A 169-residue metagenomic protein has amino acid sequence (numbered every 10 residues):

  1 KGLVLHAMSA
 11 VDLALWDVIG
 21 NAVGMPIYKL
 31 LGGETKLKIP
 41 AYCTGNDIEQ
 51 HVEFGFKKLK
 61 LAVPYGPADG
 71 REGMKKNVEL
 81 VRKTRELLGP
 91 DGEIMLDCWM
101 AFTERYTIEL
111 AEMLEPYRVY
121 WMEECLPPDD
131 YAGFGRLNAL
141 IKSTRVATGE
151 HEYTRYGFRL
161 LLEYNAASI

Functional and structural regions predicted by a protein language model:
K1-M95, W99-A101, I108, E112-P116: N-terminal capping/lid subdomain adjacent to the active-site entrance of alpha/beta enzymes
G45, V78, Y131, T154-R155: Structural motif corresponding to alpha-helix initiation and N-cap regions
V52-E53, R71, A132, Y156-L160: Short, charged, surface-exposed secondary-structure boundary motifs
G55-K57, L88-P90, E112-Y120, R136-V146 (+1 more regions): Glycine-enriched alpha-helix->loop->beta-strand junction motifs that scaffold or abut catalytic
K60-A62, R71, M95, W99 (+3 more regions): Catalytic beta/alpha-barrel core
V81-T84, L114, R145-Y156: A short, terminal or domain-edge coil/loop segment
F102-L114, Y153-A166: Catalytic cores of alpha/beta
E109, D130-G133: Beta-propeller domains
